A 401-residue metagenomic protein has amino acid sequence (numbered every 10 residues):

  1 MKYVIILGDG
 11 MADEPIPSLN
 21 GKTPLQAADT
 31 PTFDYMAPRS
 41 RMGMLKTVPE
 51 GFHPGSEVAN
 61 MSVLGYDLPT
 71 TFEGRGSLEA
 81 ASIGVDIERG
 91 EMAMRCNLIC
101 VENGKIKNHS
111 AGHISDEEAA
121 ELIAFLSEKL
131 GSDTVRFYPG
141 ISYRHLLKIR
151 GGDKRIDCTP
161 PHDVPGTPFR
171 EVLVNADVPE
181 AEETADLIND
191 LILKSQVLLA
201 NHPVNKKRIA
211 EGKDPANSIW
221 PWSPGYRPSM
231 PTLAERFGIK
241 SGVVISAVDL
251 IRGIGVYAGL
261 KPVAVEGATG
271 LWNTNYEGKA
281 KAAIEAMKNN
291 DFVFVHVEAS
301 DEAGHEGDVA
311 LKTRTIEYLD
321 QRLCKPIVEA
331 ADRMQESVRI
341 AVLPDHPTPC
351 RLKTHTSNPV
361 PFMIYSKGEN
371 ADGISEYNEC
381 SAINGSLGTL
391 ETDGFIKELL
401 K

Functional and structural regions predicted by a protein language model:
M1-K401: Feature captures the catalytic ectodomains and active-site-proximal regions of enzymes that hydrolyze or transfer
